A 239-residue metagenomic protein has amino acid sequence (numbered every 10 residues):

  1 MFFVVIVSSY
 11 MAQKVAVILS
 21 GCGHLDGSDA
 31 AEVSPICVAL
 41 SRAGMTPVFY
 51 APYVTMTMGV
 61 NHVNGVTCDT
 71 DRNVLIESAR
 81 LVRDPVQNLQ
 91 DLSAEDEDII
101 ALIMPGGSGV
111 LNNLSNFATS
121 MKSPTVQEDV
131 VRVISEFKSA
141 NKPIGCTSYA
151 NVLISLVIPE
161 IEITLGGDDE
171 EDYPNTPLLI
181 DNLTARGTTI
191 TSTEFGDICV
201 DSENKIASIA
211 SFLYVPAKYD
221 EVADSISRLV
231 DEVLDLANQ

Functional and structural regions predicted by a protein language model:
M1-Y10: Short, Lys/Arg-enriched N-terminal segments with co-localized hydrophobic residues within the first ~10-30 amino acids
K14-V48, D84-Q239: Active-site-adjacent pocket-lining segments in enzyme domains
Y50-L75: N-terminal beta-loop-helix "entrance" segment that forms/cooperates in small-molecule cofactor or anionic ligand
